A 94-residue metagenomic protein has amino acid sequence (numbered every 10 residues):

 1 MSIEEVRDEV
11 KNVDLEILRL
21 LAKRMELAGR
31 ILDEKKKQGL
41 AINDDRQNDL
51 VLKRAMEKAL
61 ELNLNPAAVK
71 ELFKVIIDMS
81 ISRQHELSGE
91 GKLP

Functional and structural regions predicted by a protein language model:
M1-P94: Domain-level signature for soluble enzymes in the chorismate/prephenate branch of the shikimate pathway
